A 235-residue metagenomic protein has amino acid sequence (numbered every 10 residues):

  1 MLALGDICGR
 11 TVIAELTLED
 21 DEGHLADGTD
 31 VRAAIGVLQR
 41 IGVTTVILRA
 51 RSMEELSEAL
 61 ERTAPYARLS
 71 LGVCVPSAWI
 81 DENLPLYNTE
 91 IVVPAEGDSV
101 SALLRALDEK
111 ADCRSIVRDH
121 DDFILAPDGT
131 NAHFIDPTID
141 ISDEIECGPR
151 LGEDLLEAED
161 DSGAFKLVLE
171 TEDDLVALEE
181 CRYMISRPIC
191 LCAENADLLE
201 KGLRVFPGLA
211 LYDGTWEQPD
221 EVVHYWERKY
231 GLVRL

Functional and structural regions predicted by a protein language model:
M1-L235: Domain-level signal for soluble alpha/beta catalytic cores
